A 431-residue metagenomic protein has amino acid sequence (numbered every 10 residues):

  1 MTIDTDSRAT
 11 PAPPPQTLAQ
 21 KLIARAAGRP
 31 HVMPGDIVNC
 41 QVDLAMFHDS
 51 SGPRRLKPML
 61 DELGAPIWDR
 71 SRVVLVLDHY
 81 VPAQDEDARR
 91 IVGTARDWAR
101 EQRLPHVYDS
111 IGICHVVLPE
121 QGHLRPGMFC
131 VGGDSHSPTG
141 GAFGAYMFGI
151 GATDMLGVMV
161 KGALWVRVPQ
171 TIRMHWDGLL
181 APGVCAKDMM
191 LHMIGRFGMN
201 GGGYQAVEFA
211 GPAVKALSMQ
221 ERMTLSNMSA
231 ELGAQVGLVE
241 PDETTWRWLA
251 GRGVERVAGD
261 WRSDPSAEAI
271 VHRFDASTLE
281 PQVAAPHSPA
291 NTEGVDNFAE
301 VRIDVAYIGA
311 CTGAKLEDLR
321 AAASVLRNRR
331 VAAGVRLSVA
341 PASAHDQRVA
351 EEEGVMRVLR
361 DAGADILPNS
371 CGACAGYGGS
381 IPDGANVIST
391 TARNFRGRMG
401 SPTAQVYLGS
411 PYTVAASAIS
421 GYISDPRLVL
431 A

Functional and structural regions predicted by a protein language model:
M1-A431: Fe-S-dependent hydro-lyases/dehydratases of central metabolism
